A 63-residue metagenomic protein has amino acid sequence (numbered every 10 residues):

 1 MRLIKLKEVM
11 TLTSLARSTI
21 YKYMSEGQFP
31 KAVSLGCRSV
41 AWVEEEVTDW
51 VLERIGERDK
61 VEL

Functional and structural regions predicted by a protein language model:
L6, R17, T48-V51: Alpha-helical structural signal
M10: The alpha-helix within a helix-turn-helix
T13-A41, I55: Major-groove DNA-recognition helix of helix-turn-helix-type DNA-binding domains
T48-L63: A short, Lys/Arg-enriched interface patch at domain edges and termini
